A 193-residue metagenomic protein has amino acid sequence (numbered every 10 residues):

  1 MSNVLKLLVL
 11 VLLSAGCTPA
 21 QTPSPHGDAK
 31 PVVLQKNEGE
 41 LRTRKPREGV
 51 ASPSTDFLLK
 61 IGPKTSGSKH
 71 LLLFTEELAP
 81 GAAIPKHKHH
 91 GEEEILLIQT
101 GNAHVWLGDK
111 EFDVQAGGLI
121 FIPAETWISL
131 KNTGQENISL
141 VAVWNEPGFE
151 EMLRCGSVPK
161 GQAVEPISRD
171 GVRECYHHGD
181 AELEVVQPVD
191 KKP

Functional and structural regions predicted by a protein language model:
S2-L10: Sec-dependent signal peptide recognition, specifically the positively charged N-region followed immediately by
V11-T18: Hydrophobic h-region of N-terminal signal peptides that target proteins for export in Gram-negative bacteria
T18-H70, P85, C155-P193: A short, N-terminal "cap"/entry segment at the start of jelly-roll beta-barrel domains of the cupin/DSBH fold
T75-A79, K88-L107, V143-N145: Short, conserved beta-strand element in jelly-roll/cupin
D109-E125: Short acidic-glycine-tyrosine-enriched beta hairpin
F121, E136-M152: A short hydrophobic beta-strand segment most commonly corresponding to one strand of the jelly-roll/cupin
L130-G134: Asparagine-centered strand-capping/turn motif at beta-strand->loop junctions
